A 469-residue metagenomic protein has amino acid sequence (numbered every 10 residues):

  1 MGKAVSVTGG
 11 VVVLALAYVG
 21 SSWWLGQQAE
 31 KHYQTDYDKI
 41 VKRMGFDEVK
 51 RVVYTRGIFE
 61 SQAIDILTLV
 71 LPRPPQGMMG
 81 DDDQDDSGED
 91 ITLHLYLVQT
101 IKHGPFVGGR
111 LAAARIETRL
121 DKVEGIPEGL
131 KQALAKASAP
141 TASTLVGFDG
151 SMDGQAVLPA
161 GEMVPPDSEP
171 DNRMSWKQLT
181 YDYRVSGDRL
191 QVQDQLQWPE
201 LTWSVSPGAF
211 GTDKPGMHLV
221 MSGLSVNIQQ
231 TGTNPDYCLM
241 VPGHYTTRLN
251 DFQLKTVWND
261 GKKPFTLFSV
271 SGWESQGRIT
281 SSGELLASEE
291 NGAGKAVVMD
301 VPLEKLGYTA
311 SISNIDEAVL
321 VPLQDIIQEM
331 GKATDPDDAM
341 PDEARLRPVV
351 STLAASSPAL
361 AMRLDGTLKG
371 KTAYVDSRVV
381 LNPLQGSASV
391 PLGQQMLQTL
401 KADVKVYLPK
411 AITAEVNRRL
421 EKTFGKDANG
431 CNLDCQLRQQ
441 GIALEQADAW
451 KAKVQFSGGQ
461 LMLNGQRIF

Functional and structural regions predicted by a protein language model:
M1-G2: Short, low-complexity patches enriched in S/T/P/G
V5-G9, L16-F469: Glycine-rich, small/hydroxylated-residue low-complexity segments
